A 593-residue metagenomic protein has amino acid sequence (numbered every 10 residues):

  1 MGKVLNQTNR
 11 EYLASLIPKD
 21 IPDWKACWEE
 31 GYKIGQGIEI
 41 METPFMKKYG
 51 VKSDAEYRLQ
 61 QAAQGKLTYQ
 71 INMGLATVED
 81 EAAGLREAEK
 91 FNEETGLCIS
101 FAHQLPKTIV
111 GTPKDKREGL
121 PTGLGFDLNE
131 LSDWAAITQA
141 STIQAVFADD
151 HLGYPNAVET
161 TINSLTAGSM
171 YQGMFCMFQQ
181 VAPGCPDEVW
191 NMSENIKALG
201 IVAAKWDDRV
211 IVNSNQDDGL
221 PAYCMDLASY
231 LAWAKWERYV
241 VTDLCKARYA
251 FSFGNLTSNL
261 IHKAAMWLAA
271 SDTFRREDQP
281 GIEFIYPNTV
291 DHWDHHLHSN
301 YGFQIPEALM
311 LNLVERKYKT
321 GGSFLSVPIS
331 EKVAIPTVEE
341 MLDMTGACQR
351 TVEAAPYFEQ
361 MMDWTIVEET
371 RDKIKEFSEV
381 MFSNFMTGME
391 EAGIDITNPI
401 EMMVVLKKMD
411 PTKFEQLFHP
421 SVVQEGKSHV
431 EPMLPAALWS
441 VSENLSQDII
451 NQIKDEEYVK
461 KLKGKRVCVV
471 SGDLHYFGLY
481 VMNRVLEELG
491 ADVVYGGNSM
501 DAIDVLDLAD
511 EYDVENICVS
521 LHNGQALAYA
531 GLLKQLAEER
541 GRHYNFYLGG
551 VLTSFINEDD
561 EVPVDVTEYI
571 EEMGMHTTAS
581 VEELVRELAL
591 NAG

Functional and structural regions predicted by a protein language model:
G2-E29, L342-K461: Long, compositionally biased intrinsically disordered regions
G2-I71, A82-R86, E443-C468, D473: N-terminal amphipathic alpha-helix/helix-capping segment at the start of soluble metabolic enzymes
C27-K205, R209-L227, T553-D565: Active-site beta->alpha loop and helix N-cap motifs at the rims of alpha/beta catalytic domains
Q139-D150, D207-R209, R275-P287, K465 (+1 more regions): Short beta-strand/loop segments at the ligand-binding rim of alpha/beta enzyme cores
P155-A157, N498-D504, L584: Short acidic loop-to-helix transition motifs that present clustered carboxylates
G168, G173, F178-P328, V333 (+2 more regions): Catalytic alpha/beta core domains of metabolic enzymes, predominantly
N483, E487-L489, V493-Y569: Cofactor-cradling patches in redox/metallo enzymes
G574-L584: Short acidic-hydrophobic, aromatic-tinged amphipathic segments that line or gate anion-handling sites
